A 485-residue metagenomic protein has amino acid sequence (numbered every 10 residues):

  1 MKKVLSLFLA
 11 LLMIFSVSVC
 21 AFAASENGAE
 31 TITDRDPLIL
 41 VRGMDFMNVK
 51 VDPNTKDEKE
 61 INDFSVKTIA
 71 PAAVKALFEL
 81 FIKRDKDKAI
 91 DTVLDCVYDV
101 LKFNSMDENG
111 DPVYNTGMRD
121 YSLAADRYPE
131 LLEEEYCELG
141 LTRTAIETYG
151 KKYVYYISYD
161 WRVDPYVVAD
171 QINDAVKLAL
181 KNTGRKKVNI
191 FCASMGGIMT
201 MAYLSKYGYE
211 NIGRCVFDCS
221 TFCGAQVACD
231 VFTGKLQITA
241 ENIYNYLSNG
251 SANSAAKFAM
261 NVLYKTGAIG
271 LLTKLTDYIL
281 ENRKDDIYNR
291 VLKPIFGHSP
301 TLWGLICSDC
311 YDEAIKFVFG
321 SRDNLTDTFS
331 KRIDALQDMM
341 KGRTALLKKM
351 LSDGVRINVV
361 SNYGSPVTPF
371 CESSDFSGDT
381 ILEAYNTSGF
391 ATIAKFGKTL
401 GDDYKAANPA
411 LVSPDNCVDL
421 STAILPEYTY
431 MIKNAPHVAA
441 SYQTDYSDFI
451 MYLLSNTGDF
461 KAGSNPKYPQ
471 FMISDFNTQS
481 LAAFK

Functional and structural regions predicted by a protein language model:
M1-S6: Positively charged n-region of N-terminal signal peptides that target proteins for export
F15-T31: Sec-dependent signal peptide cleavage junction
E26-F191, M195-N249, N282, P366 (+1 more regions): N-terminal non-catalytic accessory region
K152-Y159, V163-Y166, I287-D375, I393 (+1 more regions): Alpha/beta-hydrolase fold catalytic core
T233-F258, R343-I357, N362, P366-V367: The feature captures the conserved acid-bearing segment of alpha/beta-hydrolase catalytic domains
T239-L325: Alpha/beta-hydrolase-fold enzymes
